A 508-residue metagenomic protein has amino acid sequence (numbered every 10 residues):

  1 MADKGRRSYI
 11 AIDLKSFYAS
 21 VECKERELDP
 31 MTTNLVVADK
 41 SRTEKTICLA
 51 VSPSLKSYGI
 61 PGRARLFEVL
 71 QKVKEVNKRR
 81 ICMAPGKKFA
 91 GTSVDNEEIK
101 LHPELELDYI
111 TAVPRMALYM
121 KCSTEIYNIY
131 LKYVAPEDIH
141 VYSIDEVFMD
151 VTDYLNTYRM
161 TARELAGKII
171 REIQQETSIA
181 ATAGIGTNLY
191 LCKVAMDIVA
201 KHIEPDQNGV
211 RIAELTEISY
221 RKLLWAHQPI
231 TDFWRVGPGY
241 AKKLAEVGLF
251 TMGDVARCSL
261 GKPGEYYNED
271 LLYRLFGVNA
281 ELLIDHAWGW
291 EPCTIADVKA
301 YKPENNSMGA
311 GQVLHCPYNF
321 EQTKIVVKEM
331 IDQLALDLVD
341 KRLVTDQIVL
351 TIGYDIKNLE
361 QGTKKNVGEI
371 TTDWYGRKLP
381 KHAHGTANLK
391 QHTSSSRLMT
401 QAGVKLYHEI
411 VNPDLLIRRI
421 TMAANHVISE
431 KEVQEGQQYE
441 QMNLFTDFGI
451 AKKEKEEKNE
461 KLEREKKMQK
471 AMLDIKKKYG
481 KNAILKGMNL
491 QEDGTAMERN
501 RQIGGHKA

Functional and structural regions predicted by a protein language model:
M1-I295, A451-A508: Gly/Gly-Pro- and Ser/Thr-rich, intrinsically disordered tail segments characteristic of DNA damage-repair and tolerance
A2-K4, A11, D232, P238-I417 (+1 more regions): DNA-contacting surface of Y-family translesion DNA polymerases
V21, G376-A508: Acidic, metal-coordinating catalytic segment for phosphate/diphosphate chemistry, firing primarily on the Nudix
R42, N156, Y190, V313 (+4 more regions): Generic "edge-of-domain/loop-turn" microfeature
K74-P85, E321, I325-K328, L415 (+1 more regions): Contiguous hydrophobic segments
A135-I139, R159-R171, H202-T216, Y301-S307 (+5 more regions): Short, Lys/Arg-enriched charge-dense amphipathic segments
T152-Y154, T187-C192, I352-L359, N425-K431 (+1 more regions): Short, internal active-site loops enriched in acidic
A180-T182, V349, T421: Residues at or immediately flanking beta-strands
